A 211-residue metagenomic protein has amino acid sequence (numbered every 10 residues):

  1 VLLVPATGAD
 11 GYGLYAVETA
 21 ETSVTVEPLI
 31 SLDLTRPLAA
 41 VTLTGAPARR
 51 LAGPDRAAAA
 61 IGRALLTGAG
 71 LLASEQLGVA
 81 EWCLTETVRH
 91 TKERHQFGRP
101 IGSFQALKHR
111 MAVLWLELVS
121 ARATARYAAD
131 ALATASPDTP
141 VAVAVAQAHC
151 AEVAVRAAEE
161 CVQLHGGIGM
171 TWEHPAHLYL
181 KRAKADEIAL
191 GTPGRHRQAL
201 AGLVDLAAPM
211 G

Functional and structural regions predicted by a protein language model:
V1-E81, T85, G211: FAD-binding core of flavoproteins
R63-G211: Alpha-helical interface subdomain recognition
